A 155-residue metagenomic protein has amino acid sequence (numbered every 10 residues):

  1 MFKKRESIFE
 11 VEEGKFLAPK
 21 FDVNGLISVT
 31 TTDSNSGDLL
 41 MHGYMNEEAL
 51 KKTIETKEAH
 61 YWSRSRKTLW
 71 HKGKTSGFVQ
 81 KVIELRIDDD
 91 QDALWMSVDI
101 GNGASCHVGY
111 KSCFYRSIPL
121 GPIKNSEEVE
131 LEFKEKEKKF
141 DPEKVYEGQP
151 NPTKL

Functional and structural regions predicted by a protein language model:
F2-L26, S34-N35, L40, M45-L155: C-terminal binding/interaction regions
